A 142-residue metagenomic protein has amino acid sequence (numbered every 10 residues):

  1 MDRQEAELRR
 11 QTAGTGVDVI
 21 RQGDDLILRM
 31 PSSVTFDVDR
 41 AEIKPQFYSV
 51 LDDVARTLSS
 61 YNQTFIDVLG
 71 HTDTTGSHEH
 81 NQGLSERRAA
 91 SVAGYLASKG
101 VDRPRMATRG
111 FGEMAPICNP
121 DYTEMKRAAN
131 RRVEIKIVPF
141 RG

Functional and structural regions predicted by a protein language model:
M1-E7: Short, low-complexity, glycine-enriched hydrophobic/amphipathic alpha-helices that associate with lipid bilayers
D2, A41-S49, T75-R87: Soluble non-cytosolic domains of exported or imported proteins
R9-G14, T35-L69, A93-A97, A128 (+1 more regions): Periplasmic peptidoglycan-binding/anchoring modules of Gram-negative envelope and division proteins
G16, Q63, R103-R105: A generic structural signal for alpha->beta connector loops
D18-R21: Short beta-strand
L26-P31: Short, aliphatic-rich beta-strand segments
H71-G142: Periplasmic OmpA-like peptidoglycan-binding domain that tethers envelope proteins to the cell wall
